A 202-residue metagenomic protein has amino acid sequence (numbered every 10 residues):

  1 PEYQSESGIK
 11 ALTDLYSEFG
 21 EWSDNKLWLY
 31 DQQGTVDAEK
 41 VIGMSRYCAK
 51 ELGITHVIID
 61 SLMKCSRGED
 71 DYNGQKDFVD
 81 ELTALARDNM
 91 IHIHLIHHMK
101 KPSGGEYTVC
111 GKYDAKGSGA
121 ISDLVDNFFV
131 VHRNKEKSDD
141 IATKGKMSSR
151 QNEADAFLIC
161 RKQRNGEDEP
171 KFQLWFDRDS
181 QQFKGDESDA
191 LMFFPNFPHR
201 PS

Functional and structural regions predicted by a protein language model:
E2-S5, W28-T35, C65-K76, G105-Y113: Flexible beta-alpha connector loops of hexameric P-loop NTPases
Y3-T13, S17-W22, V36-V57, A84-N89 (+1 more regions): C-terminal regions of RecA-like/P-loop NTPase motor modules
W28-Y30, H94, F129: Hydrophobic/aromatic beta-strand patches that form the interior of the parallel beta-sheet core in alpha/beta enzyme
Y30, I59, H97: Active-site flanking residues adjacent to catalytic metal/cofactor-binding acidic residues
Q33, L62, M99-K100: Anionic group-transfer/hydrolysis microenvironments
I54-H92: Helical hairpin unit composed of two closely spaced alpha helices linked by a short loop
I93-M99: Von Willebrand factor
